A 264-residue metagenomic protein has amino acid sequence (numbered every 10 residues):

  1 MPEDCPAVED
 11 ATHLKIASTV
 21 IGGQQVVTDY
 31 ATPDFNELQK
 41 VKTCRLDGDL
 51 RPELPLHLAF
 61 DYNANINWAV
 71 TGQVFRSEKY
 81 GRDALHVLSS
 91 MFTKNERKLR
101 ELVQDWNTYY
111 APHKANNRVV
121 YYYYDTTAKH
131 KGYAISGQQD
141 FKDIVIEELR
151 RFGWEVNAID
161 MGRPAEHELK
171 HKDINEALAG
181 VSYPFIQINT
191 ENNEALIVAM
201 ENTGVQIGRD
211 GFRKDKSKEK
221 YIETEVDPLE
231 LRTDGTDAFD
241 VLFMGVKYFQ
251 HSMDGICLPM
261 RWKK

Functional and structural regions predicted by a protein language model:
M1-A59: ATPase catalytic-site recognition across NTP-hydrolyzing enzymes
E9-L14, V20, F243-K264: Acidic two-metal-ion nuclease catalytic site recognized across multiple nuclease folds, prominently DnaQ/RNase D-T
R51-F75: Gly/Thr-rich phosphate-binding beta-strand-loop-beta motif of the actin/hexokinase/Hsp70
D61, Y124, A238: Short, conserved catalytic/metal-binding motifs centered on acidic residues
A64-N65, V74-R76, T127-K129, N193: Short, glycine-/Ser/Thr-/acidic-enriched flexible segments
R82-T224, F249, W262: Mg2+-dependent endonuclease catalytic cores in nucleic-acid-processing enzymes, primarily RNase H-like
Y221-T233: Short, flexible active-site recognition loops that position polar ligands and cofactors
G235-F243: Glycine-rich phosphate-binding/hydrolytic loop that grips phosphoryl groups
